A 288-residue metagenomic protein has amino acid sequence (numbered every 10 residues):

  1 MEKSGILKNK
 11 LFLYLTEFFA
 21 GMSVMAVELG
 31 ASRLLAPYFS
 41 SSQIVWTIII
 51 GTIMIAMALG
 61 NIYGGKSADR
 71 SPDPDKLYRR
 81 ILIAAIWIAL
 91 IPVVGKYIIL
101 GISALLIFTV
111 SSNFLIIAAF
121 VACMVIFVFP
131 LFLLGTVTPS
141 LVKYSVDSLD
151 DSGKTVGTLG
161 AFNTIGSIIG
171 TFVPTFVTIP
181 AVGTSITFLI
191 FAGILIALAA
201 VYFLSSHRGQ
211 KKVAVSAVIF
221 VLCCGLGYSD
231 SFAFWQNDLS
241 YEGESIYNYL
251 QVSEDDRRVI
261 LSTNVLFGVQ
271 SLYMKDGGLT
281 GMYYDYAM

Functional and structural regions predicted by a protein language model:
M1-E244, Y249-Q270, G278-G281: Alpha-helical transmembrane segments of multi-pass membrane proteins
G281-M288: Conserved alpha-helix/loop element of class I SAM-dependent methyltransferases that forms part of the SAM/SAH-binding
